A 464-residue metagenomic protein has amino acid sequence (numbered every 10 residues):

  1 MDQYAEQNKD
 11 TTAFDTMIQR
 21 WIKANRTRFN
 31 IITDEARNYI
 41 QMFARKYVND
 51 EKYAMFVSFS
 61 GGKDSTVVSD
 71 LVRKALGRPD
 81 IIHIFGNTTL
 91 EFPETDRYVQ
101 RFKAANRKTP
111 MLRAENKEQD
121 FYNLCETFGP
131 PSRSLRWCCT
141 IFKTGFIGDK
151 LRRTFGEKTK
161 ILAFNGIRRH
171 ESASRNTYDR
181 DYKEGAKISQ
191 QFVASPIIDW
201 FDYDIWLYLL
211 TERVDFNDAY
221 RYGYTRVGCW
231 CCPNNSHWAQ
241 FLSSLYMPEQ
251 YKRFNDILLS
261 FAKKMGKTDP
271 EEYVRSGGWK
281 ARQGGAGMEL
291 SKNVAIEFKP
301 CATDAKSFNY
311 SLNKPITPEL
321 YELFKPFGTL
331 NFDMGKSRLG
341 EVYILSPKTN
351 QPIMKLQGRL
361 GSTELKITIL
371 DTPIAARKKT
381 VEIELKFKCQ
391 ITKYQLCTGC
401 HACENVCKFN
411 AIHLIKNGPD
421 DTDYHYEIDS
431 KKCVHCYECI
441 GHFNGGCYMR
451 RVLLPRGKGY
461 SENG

Functional and structural regions predicted by a protein language model:
M1-S58, K63-I391, D421-T422, Y426 (+4 more regions): Nucleotide-activated chemistry modules centered on ATP-dependent adenylation/adenylyltransferase
R226, Y394-E404, S430-C436, I440: Residues immediately within or flanking Cys/His clusters that coordinate Zn2+ in small zinc-binding modules
Q390-K408, I412, K416-N417: C-terminal accessory/binding modules appended to enzymatic or scaffolding proteins
I412-H413, C439, Y448: Short hydrophobic beta-strand motif reused across regulatory alpha/beta modules
N417-G418, S430: Eukaryotic low-complexity, intrinsically disordered acidic/proline-rich regions prevalent in transcription/chromatin
